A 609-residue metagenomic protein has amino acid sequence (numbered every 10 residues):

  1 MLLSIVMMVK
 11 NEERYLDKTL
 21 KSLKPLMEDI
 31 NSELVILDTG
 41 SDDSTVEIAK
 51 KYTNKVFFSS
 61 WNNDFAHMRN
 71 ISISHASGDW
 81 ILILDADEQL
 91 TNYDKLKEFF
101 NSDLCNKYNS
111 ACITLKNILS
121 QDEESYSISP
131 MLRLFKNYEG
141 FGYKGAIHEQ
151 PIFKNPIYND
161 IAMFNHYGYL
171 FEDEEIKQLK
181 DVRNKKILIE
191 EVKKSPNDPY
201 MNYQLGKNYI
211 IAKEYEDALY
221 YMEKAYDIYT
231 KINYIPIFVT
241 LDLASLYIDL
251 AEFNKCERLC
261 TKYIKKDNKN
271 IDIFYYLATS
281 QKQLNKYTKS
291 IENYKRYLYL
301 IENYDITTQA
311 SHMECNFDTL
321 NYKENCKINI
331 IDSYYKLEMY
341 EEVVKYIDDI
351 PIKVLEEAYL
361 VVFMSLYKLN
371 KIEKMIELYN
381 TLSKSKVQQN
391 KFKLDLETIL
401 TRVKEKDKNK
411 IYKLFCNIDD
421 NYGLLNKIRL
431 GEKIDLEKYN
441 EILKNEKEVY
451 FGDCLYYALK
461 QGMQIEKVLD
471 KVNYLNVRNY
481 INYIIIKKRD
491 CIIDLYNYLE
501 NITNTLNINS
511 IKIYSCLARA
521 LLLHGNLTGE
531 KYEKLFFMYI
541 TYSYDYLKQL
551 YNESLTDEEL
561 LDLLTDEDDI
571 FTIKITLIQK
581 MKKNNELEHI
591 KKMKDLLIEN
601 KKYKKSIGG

Functional and structural regions predicted by a protein language model:
M7, I30-G40, F57, A86: Short beta-strand/loop segment that forms part of the nucleotide-sugar
M7, N11-L26: Short, well-formed alpha-helical segments that are part of the catalytic scaffolds of diverse glycosyltransferases
D17, D43-Y52, Y93: Acidic helix N-cap motif at the loop->helix transition within catalytic regions of sugar-transfer enzymes
S22, D38-E47, W61, D85-E88: A conserved acidic beta->alpha catalytic loop
S32, V46-H67, I71, H75: Conserved donor nucleotide-binding strand/loop of the catalytic core
I73, L90-K213, D217: Catalytic-site signature of metal-activated, phosphate-bearing donor transferases, centered on the GT-A/GT-A-like
I81: Short aromatic/hydrophobic "clamp" motif used to bind/position activated sugar donors
L219-K224, N254-I264, K289-Y299, M339-I350 (+7 more regions): Alpha-helical repeat scaffolds
